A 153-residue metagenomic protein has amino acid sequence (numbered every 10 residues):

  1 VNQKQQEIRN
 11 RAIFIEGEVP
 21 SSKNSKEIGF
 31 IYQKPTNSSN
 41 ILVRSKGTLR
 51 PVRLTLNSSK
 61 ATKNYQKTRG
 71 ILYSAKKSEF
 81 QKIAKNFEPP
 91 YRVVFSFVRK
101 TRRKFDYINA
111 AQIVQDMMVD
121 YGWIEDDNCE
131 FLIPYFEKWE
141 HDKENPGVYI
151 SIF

Functional and structural regions predicted by a protein language model:
V1-F153: Acidic, proline/glycine-enriched N-terminal capping motif
